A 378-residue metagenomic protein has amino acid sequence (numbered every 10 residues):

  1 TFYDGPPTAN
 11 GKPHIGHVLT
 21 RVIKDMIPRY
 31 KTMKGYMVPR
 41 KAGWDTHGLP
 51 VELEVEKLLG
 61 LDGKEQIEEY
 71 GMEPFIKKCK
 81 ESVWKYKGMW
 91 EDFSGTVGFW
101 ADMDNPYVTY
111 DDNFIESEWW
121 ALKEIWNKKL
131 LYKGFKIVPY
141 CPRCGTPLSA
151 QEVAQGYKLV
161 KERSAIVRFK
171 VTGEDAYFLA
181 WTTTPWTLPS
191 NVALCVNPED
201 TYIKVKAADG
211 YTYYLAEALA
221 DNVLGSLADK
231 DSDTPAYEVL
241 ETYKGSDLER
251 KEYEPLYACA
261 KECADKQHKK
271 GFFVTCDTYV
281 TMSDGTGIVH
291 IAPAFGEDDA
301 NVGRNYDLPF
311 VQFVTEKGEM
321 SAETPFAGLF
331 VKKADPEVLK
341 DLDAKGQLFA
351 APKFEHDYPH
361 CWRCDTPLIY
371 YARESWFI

Functional and structural regions predicted by a protein language model:
T1-A208, A292-E297, V302-N305, P309-F326 (+1 more regions): N-terminal, positively charged nucleic-acid-binding surface of large information/translation enzymes
Q66, D102, E238-D247, F330: Short, solvent-exposed coil/turn linker segments
G71, A216, K244, G328-F330: Helix N-terminus capping/helix-initiation residues
S190-V192, D200-Y202, A208-E316, D343: Catalytic alpha/beta core of large soluble enzyme barrels
V223-G225, P325-P336: Acidic, Ser/Thr-rich peripheral helices and adjacent loops at domain boundaries
A322, L339-K340: Mg2+-dependent endonuclease catalytic cores in nucleic-acid-processing enzymes, primarily RNase H-like
